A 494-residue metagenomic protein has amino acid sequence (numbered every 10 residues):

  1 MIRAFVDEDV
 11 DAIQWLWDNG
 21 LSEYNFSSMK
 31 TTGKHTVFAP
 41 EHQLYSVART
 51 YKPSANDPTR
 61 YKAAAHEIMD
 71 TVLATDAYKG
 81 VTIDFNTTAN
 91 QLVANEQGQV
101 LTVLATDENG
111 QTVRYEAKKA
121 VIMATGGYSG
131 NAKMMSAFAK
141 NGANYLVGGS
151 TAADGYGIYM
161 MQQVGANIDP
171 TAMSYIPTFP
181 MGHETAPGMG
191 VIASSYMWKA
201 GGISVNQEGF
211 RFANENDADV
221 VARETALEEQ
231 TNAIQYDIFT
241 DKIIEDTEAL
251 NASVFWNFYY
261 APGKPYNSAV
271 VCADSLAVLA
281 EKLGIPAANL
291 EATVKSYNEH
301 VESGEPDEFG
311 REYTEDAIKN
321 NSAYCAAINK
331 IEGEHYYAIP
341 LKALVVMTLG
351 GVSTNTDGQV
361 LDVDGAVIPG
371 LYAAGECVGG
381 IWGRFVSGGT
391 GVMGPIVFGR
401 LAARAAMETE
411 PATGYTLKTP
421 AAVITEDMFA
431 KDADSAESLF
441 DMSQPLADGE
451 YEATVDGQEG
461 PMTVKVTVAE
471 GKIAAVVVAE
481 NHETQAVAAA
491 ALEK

Functional and structural regions predicted by a protein language model:
A4-Q111, A132-K133, M181-G182, V294 (+1 more regions): Conserved redox-cofactor binding core of oxidoreductases
Q91, N289-I381, V478-N481: A glycine-rich dinucleotide-binding beta-alpha-beta segment and adjacent secondary-structure elements that constitute
G110-T185, G389-V392, F398-L401, A405: Glycine-rich loop(s) and the adjacent beta-strand/alpha-helix scaffold that form part
I158-M160, N167-I285: An anion/pyrophosphate-binding glycine-rich loop and adjacent beta-alpha core in soluble alpha-beta enzymes
I176-M181, V220-R223, A343-L349, C377-V392 (+2 more regions): Glycine-rich phosphate/pyrophosphate-binding beta-alpha loops
N232-H335, A402-A405, T409-L439: Helix-rich C-terminal "cap"/substrate-channel and partner-interaction subdomain that packs against the flavin-binding
D362, A366-E410, G414: Catalytic phosphate/nucleotide-handling subdomain of diverse soluble enzymes
M442-K494: Active-site- and interface-proximal helix/loop "cap" or "latch" segments in soluble metabolic and energy-transducing
